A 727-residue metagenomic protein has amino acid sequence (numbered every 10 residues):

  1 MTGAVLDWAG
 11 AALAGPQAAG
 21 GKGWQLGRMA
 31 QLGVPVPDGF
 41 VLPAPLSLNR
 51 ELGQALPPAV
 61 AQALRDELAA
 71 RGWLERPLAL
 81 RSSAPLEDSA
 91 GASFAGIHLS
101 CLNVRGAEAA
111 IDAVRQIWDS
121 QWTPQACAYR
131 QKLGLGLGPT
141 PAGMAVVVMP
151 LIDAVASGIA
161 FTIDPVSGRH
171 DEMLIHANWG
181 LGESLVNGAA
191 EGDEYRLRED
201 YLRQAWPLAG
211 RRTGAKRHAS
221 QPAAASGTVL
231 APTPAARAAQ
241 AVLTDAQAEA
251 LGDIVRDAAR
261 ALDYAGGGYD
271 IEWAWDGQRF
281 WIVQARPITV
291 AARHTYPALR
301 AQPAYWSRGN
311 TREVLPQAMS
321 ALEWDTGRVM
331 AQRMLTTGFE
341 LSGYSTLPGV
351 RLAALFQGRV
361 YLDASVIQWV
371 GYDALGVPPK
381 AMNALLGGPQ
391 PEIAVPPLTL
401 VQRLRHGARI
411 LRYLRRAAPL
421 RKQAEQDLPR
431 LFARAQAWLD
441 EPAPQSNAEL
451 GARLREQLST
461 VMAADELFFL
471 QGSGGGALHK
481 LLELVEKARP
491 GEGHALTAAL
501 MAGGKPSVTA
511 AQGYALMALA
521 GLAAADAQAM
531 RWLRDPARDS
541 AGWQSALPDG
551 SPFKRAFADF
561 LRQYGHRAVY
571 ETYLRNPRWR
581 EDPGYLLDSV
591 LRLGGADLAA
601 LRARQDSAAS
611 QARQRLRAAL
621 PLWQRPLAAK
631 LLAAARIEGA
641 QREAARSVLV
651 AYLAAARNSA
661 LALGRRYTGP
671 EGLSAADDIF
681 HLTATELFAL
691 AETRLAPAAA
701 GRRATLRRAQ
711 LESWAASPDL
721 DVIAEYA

Functional and structural regions predicted by a protein language model:
M1-V147, A156, L243-A246, A250-L251 (+2 more regions): N-terminal beta-alpha lobe that positions the nucleotide/phosphoryl donor in ATP/NTP-coupled carboxylate activation
P16-L46, L80-A110, L151-Y195, Y269-A291 (+1 more regions): Conserved phosphate/anionic-ligand binding catalytic regions in large, soluble enzymes, centered on
G23, I97-Q125, D153-A224, V283-T337 (+2 more regions): Extended active-site and interfacial segments that coordinate phosphate-rich ligands in large catalytic machineries
G33-P43, R81-A95, L202-P234, V401-G407 (+3 more regions): Short, compositionally biased low-complexity segments
D66-A70, S89-A90, L135-L137, V147-L151 (+5 more regions): A generic local secondary-structure boundary/capping motif
N103, A225-A248: Short histidine-centered catalytic/ligand-binding loop motif
G158-I159, G252, D363: Glycine-centered structural positions embedded in regular secondary structure
A235, A241, R260-G267, G277 (+4 more regions): Contiguous hydrophobic, helix-prone segments at protein termini that mediate membrane targeting/anchoring
